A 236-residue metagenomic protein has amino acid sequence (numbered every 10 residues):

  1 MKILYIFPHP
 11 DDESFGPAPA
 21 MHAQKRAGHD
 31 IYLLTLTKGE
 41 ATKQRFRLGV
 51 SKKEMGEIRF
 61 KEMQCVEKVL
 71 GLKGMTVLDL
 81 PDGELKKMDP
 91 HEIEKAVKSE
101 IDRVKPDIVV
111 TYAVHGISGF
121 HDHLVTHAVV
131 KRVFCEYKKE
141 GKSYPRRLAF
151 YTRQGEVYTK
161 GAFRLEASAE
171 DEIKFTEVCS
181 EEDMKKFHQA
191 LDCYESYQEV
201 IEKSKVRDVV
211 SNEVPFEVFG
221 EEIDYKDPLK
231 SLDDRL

Functional and structural regions predicted by a protein language model:
M1-K105, K131-K142, P228-R235: Active-site rim/loop-helix segments in enzyme catalytic domains that contact anionic ligands
K2-L4, A27, G83, K87-L236: Metal-dependent de-N-acetylase/amidase catalytic core
